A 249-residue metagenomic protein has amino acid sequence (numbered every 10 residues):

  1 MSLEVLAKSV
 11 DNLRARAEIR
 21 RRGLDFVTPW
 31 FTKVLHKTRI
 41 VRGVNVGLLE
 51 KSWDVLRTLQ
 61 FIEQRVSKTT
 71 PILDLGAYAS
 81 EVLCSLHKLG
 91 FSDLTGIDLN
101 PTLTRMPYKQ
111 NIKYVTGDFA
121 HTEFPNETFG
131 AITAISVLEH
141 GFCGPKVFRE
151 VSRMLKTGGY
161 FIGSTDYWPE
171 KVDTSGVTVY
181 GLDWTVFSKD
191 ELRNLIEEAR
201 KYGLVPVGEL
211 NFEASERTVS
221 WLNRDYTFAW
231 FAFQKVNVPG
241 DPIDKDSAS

Functional and structural regions predicted by a protein language model:
E50-T69: Conserved alpha-helix/loop element of class I SAM-dependent methyltransferases that forms part of the SAM/SAH-binding
L73, A77-H121: Class I SAM-dependent methyltransferase SAM/SAH-binding core
T133: A conserved beta-strand element that flanks and buttresses the S-adenosyl-L-methionine
S136-H140: Short catalytic micro-motifs in class I SAM-dependent methyltransferases
P145-Y160: A short glycine-rich, Lys/Arg-flanked "PGG" loop and its adjoining helix->strand segment in the class I
I162-K189: Conserved class I S-adenosyl-L-methionine
W184-E209: Short alpha-helix
L210-S249: Core SAM-dependent methyltransferase catalytic element
